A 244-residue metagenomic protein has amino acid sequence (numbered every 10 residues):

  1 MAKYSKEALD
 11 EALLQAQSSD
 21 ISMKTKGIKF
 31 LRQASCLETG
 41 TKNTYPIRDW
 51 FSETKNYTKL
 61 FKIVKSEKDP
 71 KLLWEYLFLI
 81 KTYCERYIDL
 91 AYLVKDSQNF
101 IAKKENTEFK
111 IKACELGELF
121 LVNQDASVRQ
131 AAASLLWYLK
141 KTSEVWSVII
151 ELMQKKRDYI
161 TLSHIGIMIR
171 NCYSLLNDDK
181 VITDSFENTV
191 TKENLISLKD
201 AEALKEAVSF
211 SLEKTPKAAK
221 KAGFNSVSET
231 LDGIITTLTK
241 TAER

Functional and structural regions predicted by a protein language model:
K3-L13, G40-K62, D89-K95, T107-E118 (+3 more regions): Amphipathic alpha-helical scaffolding segments comprising HEAT/armadillo-like alpha-solenoid repeats
S19-D20, K68-D69, Q124-D125, R157-D158 (+1 more regions): Short inter-helical turns and helix N-cap capping residues of alpha-solenoid HEAT/ARM repeat scaffolds
K24, L73, R129, T161-L162 (+1 more regions): Residue-level detector of extended alpha-helical repeat arrays and alpha-solenoid scaffolds
T25-L37, K71-T82, A131-S134: Non-membrane alpha-helical segments in proteins
G27, Y76, A132, H164-I165 (+2 more regions): Conserved hydrophobic register position within alpha-solenoid helical repeats
A34-E38, Y83-L90, Y138-T142, M168-D179 (+3 more regions): Residue-level signature of the C-terminal ends
W74, K104-F109: Alpha-solenoid helical repeat scaffolds
L204, V208-R244: Eukaryotic acidic, Ser/Thr-rich intrinsically disordered low-complexity regions
